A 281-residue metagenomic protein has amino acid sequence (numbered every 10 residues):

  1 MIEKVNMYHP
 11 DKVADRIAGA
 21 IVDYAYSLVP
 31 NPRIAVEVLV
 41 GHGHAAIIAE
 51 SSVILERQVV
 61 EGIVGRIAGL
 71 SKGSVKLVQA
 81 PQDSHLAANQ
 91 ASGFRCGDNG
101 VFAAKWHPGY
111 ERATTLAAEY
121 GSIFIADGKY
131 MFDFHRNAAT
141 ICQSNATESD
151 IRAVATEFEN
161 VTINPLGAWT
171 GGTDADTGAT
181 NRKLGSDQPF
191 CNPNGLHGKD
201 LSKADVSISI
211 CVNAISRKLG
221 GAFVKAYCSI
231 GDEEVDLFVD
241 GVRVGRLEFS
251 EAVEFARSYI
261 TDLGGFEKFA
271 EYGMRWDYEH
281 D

Functional and structural regions predicted by a protein language model:
M1-A35, A270: N-terminal, positively charged regions that mediate nucleic acid binding
I2-Y8, E37-S51, T140-C142, D187 (+1 more regions): Short glycine-rich or small-residue beta-strand-to-loop segments that form or flank ligand, phosphate, metal/Fe-S
P30-G43, D127-D133, A222-L237: Short edge beta-strands and adjacent turn/loop segments
V38, Y130-N145, D174-N192, E233-V244: Short beta-strand elements
V38-H44, V64-A175, E271: Glycine-rich, mobile lid/loop segments that gate access to catalytic sites or pores
E56-K76, D150-F158, V239-F266: A glycine-rich helix N-cap at a beta->alpha junction
Q143-S216: Glycine-rich anion/phosphate-binding loop at the beta-strand->alpha-helix junction
G221-D281: Internal helix-turn-beta structural module
